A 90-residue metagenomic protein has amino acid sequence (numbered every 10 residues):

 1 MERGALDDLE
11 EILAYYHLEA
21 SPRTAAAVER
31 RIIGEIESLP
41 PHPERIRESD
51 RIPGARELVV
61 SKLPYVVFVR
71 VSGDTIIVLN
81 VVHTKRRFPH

Functional and structural regions predicted by a protein language model:
M1-E29: Arg/Lys-rich, positively charged N-terminal/basic patches that mediate binding to nucleic acids
A5, I32, V69: GIY-YIG nuclease signature motif recognition
L9, L13, E29-I32, I36 (+2 more regions): Short amphipathic alpha-helical/adjacent loop interface patches that line ligand and macromolecule-binding sites
H17-R23, V60-V67: Short, charged helix-to-loop "capping" segments that act as catalytic/coupling loops
T24-A27, R47-R51, N80, P89: Solvent-exposed interaction patches of small proteins and small membrane subunits
G34-V60: A short, surface-exposed loop/turn module that caps and links secondary-structure elements
L63-H90: Enriched for short, Lys/Arg-rich terminal
